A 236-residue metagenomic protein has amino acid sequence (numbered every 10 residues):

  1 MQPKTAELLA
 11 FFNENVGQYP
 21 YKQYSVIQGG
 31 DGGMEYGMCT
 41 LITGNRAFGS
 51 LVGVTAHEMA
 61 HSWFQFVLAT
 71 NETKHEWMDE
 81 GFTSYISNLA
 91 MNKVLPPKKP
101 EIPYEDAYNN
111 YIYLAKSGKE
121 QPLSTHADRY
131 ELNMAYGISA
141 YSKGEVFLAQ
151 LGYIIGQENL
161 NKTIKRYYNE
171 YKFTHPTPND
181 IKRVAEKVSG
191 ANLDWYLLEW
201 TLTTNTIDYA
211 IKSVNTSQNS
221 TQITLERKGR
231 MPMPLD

Functional and structural regions predicted by a protein language model:
M1-E226: Hydrophobic alpha-helical and helix-loop surface patches within well-folded domains that function as non-catalytic
E226-P232: Short solvent-exposed strand-capping/beta-turn motif centered on an Asx-Ser/Thr pair
L235-D236: Extended low-complexity, serine/threonine- and proline-enriched intrinsically disordered segments
